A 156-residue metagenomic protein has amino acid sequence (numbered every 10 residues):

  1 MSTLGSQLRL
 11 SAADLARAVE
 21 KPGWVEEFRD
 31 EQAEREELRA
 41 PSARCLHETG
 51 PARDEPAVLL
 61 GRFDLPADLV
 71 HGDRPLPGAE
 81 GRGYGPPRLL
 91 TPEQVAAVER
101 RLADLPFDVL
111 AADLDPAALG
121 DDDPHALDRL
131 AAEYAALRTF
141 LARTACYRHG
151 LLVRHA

Functional and structural regions predicted by a protein language model:
M1-T139, R143-C146: Acidic (Asp/Glu-rich) sequence patches and key acidic residues that form negatively charged surfaces used
T144, V153-A156: Short, flexible beta-strand-to-coil junctions
